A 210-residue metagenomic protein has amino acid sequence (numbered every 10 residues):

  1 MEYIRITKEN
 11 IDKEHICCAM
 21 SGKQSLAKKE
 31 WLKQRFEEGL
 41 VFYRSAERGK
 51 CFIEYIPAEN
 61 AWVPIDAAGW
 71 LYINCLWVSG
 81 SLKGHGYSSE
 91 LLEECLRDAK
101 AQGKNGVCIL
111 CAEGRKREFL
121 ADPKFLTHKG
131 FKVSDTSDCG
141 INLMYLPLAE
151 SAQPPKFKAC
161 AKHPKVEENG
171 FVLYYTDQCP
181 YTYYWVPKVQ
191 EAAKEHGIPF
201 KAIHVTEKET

Functional and structural regions predicted by a protein language model:
M1-R48, W185-V189: Short amphipathic alpha-helix that is part of the acyltransferase structural core
R44, R48-N60, Y72, W77: Conserved beta-strand in the GNAT
N60-I73, K83: A conserved beta-turn-beta hairpin within the catalytic core of GNAT-like acetyltransferases that forms part
V78, G84-A99: Conserved acetyl-CoA-binding loop-helix of GNAT-fold acetyltransferases
A99-K116: Conserved GNAT acetyl-CoA-binding A-motif
L110, T127-M144: Conserved catalytic-core motifs of GNAT/GCN5-like acyltransferases
D138-A161: C-terminal "cap" of GNAT-fold acetyltransferases
C160-E195: Local sequence-structure signature of Cys/Sec-based thiol-disulfide redox active-site neighborhoods
